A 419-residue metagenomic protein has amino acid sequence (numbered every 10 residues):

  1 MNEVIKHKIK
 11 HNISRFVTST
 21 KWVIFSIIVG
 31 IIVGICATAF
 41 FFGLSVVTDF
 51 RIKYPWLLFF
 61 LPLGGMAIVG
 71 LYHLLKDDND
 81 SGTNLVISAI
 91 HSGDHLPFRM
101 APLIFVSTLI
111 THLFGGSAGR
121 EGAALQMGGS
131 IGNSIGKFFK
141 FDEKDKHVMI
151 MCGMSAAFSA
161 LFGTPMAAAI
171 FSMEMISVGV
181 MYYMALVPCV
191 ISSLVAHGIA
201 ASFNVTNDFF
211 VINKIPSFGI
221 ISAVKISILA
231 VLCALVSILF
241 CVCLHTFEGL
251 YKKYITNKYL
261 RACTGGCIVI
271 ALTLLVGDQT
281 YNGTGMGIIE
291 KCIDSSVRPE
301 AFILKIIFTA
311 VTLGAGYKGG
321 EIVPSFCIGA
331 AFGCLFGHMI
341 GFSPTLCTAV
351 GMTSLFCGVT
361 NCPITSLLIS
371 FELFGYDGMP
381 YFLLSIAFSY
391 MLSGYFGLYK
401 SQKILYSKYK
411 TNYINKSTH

Functional and structural regions predicted by a protein language model:
M1-H419: Alpha-helical transmembrane segments and immediately membrane-proximal extracytoplasmic
